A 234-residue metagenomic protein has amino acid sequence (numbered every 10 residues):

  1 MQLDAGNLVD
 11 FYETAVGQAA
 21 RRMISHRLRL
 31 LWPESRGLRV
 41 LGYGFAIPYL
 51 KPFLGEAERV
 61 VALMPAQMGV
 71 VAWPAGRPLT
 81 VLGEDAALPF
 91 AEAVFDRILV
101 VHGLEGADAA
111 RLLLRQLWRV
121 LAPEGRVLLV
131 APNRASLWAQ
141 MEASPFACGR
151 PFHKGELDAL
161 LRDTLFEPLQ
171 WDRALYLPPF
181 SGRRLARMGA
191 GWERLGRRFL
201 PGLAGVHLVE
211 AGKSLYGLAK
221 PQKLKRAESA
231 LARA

Functional and structural regions predicted by a protein language model:
M1-E34: Class I SAM-dependent methyltransferase Rossmann-like catalytic core, especially the SAM/SAH-binding loop
E34-L88: Class I SAM-dependent methyltransferase SAM/SAH-binding core
I98-L99: Hydrophobic beta-strand segment of the Class I
R111-R126: A short glycine-rich, Lys/Arg-flanked "PGG" loop and its adjoining helix->strand segment in the class I
R126-G155: Conserved class I S-adenosyl-L-methionine
A147-W171, L175, H207: Short alpha-helix
L169-R194, G202-A204: Conserved catalytic loop of SAM-dependent methyltransferase domains
E193-A234: C-terminal lobe and adjacent flexible extensions of AdoMet/dcAdoMet transferase-like proteins
